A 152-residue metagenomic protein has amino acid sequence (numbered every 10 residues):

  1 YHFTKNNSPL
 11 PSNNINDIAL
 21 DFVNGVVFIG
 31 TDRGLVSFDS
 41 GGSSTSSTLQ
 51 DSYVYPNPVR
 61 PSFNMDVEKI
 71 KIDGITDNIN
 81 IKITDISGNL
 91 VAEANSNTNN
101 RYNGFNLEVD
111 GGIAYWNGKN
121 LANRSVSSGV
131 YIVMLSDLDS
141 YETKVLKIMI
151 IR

Functional and structural regions predicted by a protein language model:
Y1-S12, F38-P58: Sequence/structural signature of beta-propeller blade repeats across diverse families
G25-I29: Conserved beta-propeller blade signature
G41-T45, V54-N57, I72, G88 (+3 more regions): Terminal processing/anchoring signals of secreted or surface-associated proteins and related intramolecular
T48-K82, A94-N97, D139-Y141: Glycine-centered coil/turn sites that cap beta-strands in beta-rich domains
I79-V91, Y131: Short, glycine-anchored, charge-dense loop/turn motifs used at functional sites
V91-V126, D137-Y141: Glycine-centered tight-turn motifs at strand-turn-strand junctions
V130-R152: C-terminal tail/sorting-segment detector
